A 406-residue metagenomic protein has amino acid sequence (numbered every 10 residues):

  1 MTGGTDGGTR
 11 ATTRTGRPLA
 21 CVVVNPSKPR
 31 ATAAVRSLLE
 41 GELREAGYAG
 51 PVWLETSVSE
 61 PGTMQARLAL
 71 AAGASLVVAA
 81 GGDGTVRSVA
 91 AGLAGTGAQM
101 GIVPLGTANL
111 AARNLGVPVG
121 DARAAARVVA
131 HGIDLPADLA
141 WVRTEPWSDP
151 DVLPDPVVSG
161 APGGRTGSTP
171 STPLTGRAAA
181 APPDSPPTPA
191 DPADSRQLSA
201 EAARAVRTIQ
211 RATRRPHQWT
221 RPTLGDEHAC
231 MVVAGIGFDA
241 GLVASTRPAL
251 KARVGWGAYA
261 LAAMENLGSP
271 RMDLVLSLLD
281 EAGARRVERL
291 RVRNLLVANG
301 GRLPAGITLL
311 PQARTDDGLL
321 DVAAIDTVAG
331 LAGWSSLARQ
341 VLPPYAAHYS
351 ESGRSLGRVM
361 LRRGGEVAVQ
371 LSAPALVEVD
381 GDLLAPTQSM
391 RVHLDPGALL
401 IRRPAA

Functional and structural regions predicted by a protein language model:
M1-V77, R87, R123, R165-S168 (+2 more regions): ATP/NTP phosphate-donor binding region
T2-G8, R14, L278-R289, T308-L309 (+2 more regions): ATP/nucleoside-binding phosphotransfer catalytic cores, i.e., glycine-rich phosphate-binding loops
P26, A80-G82, V103-G106, N299: Glycine-rich beta-strand-to-loop/alpha-helix junction loops that act as flexible
A33, S88-A90, A112-R113, G306-I307 (+1 more regions): Short glycine-/acidic-enriched loop or helix-start segments at secondary-structure transitions that form or flank
G62, D83, L295: Short conserved active-site loop signatures built around small residues
T85-A98: Short Gly/Thr/Asp-enriched flexible loops that form oxyanion-binding sites at enzyme active sites
G95-Q99, L105-R293: Catalytic core of DAGKc-family lipid kinases
G235, D239, L296-Q312, L383: Glycine-rich phosphate/pyrophosphate-binding beta-alpha loops
